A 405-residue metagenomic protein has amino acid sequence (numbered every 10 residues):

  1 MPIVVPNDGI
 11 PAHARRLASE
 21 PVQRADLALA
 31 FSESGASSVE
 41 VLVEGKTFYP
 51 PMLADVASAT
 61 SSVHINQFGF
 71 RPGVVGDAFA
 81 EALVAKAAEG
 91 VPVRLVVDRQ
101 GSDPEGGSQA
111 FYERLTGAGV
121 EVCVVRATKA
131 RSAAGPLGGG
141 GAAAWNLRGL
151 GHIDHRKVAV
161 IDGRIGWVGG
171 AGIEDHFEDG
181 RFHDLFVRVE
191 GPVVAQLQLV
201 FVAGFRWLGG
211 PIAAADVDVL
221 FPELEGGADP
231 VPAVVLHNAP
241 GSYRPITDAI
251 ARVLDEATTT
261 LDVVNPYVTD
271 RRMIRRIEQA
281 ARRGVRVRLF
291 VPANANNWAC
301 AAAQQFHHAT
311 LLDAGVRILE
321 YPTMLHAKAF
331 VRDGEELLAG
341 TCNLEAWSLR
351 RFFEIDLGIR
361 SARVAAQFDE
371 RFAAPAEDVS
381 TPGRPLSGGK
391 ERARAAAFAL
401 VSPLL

Functional and structural regions predicted by a protein language model:
M1-L405: Charged, low-complexity intrinsically disordered terminal segments
